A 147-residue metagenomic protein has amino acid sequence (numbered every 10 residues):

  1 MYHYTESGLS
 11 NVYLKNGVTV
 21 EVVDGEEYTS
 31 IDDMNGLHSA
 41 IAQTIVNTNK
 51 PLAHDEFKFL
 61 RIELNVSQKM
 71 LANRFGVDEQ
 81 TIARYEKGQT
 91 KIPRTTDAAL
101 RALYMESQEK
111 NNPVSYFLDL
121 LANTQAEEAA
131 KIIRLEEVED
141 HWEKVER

Functional and structural regions predicted by a protein language model:
M1-P51, E109-R147: N-terminal flexible/basic segments that precede or flank functional cores
K50-V66: Short, amphipathic alpha-helical "recognition" segments used to contact nucleic acids or chromatin
F57, L71-A72, I82-Y85: Conserved hydrophobic/aromatic packing and binding residues within compact polymer-binding modules
I62-Q80: Short, compact, well-ordered microdomains
G76-I92: Recognition helix of helix-turn-helix/homeodomain-like DNA-binding domains that insert into the DNA major groove
Q89-R101: Short, basic-rich loop-to-helix N-cap that marks the start of a DNA-contacting helix
M105: Mixed-charge (Asp/Glu-Lys/Arg
